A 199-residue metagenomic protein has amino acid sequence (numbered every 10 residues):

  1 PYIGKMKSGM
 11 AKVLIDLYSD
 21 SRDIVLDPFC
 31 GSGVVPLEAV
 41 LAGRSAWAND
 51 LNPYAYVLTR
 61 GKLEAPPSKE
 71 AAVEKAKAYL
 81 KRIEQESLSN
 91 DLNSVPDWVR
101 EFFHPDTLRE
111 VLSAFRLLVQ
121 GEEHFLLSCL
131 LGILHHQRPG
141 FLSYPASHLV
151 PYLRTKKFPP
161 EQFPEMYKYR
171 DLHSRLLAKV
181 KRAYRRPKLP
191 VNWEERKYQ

Functional and structural regions predicted by a protein language model:
P1-S8, K12, D16, S21 (+2 more regions): Nucleic-acid modification enzymes, centered on SAM-dependent nucleic-acid methyltransferases
R22-G31: Conserved class I S-adenosyl-L-methionine
G33-L37: Glycine-rich SAM-binding Motif I of class I
